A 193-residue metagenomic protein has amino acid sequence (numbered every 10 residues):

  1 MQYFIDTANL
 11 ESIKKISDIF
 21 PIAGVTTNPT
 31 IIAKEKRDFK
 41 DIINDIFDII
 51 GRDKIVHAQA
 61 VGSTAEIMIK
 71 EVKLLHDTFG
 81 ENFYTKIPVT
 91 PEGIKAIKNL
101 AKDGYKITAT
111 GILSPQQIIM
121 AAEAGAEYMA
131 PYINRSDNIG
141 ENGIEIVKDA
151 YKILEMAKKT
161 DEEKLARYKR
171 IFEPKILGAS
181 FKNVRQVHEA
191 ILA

Functional and structural regions predicted by a protein language model:
Q2-K14, I19-I22, T27-N99: Active-site beta->alpha loop and helix N-cap motifs at the rims of alpha/beta catalytic domains
F4-D6, K34, H57-T64, E81-T90 (+3 more regions): Catalytic beta/alpha-barrel core
E11-I19, I67-E71, A96, S114-A124 (+1 more regions): Catalytic cores of alpha/beta
I19-G24, F79-E81, N99-T108, E123-A130 (+1 more regions): Glycine-enriched alpha-helix->loop->beta-strand junction motifs that scaffold or abut catalytic
K40, N44-I55, I94-Y105, G143-I176: Alpha-helix-loop-beta-strand connector modules within alpha/beta enzyme cores
I119-E127, E141-K152: Active-site-proximal loop->helix
